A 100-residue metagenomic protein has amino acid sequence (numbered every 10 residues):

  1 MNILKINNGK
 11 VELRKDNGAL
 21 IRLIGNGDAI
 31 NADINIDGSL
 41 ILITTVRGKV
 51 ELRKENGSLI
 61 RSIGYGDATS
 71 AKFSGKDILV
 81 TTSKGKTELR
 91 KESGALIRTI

Functional and structural regions predicted by a protein language model:
M1, N26-S39, Y65-D77: Repeated scaffold domains used in trafficking and secretory/extracellular systems, primarily beta-propellers
M1-I6, E12, G38-T45, E51 (+1 more regions): Short beta-strand elements that form the blades of beta-propeller/WD-repeat-like and other beta-sheet-rich scaffold
R14, R53-E55, L89-E92: Hydrophobic/aromatic beta-strand positions that recur at structurally equivalent sites within the blades
A19-G25, S58-G64, A95-I100: A short beta-strand motif characteristic of beta-propeller blades
L42-I43, R47-K49, R53-G64: Acidic, low-complexity, intrinsically disordered interaction modules
K84-I100: Blade-level signature of beta-propeller repeat domains, shared across WD40, Kelch, NHL, RCC1 and BNR/Asp-box propellers
